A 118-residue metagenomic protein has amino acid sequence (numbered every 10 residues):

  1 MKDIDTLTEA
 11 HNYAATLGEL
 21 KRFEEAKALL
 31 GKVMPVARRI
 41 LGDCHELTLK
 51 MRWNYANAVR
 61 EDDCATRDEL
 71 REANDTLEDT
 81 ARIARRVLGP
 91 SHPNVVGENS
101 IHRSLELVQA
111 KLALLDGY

Functional and structural regions predicted by a protein language model:
M1-Y118: Intrinsic-disorder-linked linear interaction elements in eukaryotic regulatory proteins
